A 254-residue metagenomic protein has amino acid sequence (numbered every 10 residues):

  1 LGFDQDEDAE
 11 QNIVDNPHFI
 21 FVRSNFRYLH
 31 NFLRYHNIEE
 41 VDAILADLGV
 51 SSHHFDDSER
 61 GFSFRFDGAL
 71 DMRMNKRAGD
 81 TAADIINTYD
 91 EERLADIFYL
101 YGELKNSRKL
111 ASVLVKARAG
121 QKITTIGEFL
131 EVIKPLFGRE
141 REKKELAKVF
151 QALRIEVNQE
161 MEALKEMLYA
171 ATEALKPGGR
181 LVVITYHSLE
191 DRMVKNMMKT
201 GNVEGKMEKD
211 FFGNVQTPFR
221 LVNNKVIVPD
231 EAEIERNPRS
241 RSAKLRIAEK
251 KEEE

Functional and structural regions predicted by a protein language model:
L1-E254: S-adenosyl-L-methionine-dependent methyltransferase catalytic core, i.e., the SAM/SAH-binding region
